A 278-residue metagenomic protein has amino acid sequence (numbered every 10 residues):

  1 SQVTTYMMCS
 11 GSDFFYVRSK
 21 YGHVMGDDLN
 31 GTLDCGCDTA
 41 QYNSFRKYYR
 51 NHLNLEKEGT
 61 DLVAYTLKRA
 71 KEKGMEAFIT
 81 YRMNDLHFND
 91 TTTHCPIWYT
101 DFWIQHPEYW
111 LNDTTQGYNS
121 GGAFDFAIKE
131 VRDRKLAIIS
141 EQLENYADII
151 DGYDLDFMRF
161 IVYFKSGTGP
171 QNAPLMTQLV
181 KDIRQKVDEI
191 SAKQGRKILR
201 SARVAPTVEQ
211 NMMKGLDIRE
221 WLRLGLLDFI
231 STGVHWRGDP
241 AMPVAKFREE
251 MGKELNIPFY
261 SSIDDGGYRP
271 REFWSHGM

Functional and structural regions predicted by a protein language model:
S1-E58, S231: N-terminal substrate-binding region of glycoside hydrolase catalytic domains
M8-S12, T80-N84, L155-M158, R203-A205 (+2 more regions): Active-site-proximal beta-strand/loop segments in catalytic clefts of secreted hydrolases
G11-Y16, E56, A205-M213, T232-P243 (+1 more regions): Acidic-and-aromatic substrate-binding clefts and catalytic sites of carbohydrate-active enzymes
V17-G22, R82, F88-C95, S166 (+1 more regions): Short, solvent-exposed loop/turn and secondary-structure capping segments
V24-G26, C95-W98, R219, R248 (+1 more regions): Short, hinge-like loop/turn segments at secondary-structure boundaries
G31-K68, E72-K73, F78-E141, R271-M278: Active-site-adjacent "subsite" loops/lids of carbohydrate-active enzymes
E130-P258: Active-site neighborhood of glycoside hydrolase catalytic domains
F164-T168, Y260-G267, E272-G277: Aromatic- and carboxylate-enriched substrate-binding clefts and catalytic-loop regions of carbohydrate-active enzymes
